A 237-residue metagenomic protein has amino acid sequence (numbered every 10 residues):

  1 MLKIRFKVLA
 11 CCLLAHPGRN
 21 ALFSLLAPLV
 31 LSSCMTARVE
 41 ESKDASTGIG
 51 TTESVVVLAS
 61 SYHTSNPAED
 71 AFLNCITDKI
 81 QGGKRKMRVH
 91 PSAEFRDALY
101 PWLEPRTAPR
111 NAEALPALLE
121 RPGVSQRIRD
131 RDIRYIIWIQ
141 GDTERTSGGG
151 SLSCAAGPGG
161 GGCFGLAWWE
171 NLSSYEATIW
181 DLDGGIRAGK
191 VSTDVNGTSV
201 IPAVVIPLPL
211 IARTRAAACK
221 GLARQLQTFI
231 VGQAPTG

Functional and structural regions predicted by a protein language model:
M1-P17: N-terminal secretory signal peptides that target proteins for export/translocation
P17, A21-S33: Bacterial N-terminal signal peptides
C34-P116, F229-G237: A structural "domain/chain start" motif
Y62-S65, F95-D97, D142-S147, V195-T198: Solvent-exposed loop/turn segments at secondary-structure junctions within structured extracellular/periplasmic domains
S65-L73, A117-R121, W168, L208-C219: Solvent-exposed, acidic/flexible segments
P109-D183: Surface-exposed short loop/turn segments
P158-F229: Short secondary-structure boundary motifs at beta->alpha junctions and helix caps
